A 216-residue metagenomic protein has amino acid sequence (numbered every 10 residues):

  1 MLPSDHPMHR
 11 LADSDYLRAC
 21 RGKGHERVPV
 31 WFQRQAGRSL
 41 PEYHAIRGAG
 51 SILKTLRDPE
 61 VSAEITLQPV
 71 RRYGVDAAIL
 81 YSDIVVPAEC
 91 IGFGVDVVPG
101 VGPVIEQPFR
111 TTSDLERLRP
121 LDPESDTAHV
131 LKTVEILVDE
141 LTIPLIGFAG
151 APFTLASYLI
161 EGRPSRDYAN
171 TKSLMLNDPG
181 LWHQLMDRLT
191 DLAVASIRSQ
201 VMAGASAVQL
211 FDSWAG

Functional and structural regions predicted by a protein language model:
M1-V95, P99: N-terminal basic, low-complexity leaders that serve as flexible interaction/assembly modules and, when applicable, as
A19-Q35, V75-I105, E124-D167: Glycine-rich, aromatic-flanked loop segments that form ligand/cofactor-binding clefts across common enzyme folds
A49-T55, G94-I105, S113-E124, I160-M186 (+1 more regions): Glycine-rich tight-turn/loop motif centered on a GG-T
S51-V75, P120-V138, G180-A195: Glycine-rich anion/phosphate-binding loops
I65, P103, S206-A207: Short, intrinsically disordered/low-complexity patches at protein termini and at juxtamembrane boundaries
F109: Membrane-interfacial amphipathic helices and adjacent loop/beta segments that form the lipid-substrate binding surface
A128-G216: Active-site loop segments of alpha/beta catalytic cores
